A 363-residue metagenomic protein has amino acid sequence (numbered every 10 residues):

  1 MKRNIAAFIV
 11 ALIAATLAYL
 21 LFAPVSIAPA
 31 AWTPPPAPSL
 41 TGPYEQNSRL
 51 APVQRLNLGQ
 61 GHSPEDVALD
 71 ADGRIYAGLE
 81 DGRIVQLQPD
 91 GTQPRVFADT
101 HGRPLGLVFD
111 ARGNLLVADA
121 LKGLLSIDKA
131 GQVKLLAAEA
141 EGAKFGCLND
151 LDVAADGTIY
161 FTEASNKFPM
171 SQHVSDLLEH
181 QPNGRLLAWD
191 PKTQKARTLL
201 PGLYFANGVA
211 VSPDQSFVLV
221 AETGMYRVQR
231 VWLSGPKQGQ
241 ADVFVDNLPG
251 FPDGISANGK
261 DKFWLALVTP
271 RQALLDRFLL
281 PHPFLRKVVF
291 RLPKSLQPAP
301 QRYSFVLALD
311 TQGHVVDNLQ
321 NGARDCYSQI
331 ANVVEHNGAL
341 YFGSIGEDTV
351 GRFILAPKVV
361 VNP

Functional and structural regions predicted by a protein language model:
M1-P363: Sequence-structural signature of mature extracellular/luminal beta-sheet repeat domains, prominently beta-propellers
